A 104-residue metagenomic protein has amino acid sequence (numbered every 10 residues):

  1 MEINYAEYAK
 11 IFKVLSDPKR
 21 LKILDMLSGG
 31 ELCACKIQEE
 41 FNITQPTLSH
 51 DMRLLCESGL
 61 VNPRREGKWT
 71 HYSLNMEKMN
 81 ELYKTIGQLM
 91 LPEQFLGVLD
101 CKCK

Functional and structural regions predicted by a protein language model:
E2-E7, M76-K104: Amphipathic alpha-helical dimerization/coiled-coil segments that flank or bridge DNA-binding/regulatory modules
I3-P46, E66-N80: N-terminal helix-turn-helix DNA-binding core of bacterial DNA-binding proteins
E39, C56-E57: Alpha-helical residues within the helix-turn-helix
D51: Residues within the DNA-recognition helix of helix-turn-helix
